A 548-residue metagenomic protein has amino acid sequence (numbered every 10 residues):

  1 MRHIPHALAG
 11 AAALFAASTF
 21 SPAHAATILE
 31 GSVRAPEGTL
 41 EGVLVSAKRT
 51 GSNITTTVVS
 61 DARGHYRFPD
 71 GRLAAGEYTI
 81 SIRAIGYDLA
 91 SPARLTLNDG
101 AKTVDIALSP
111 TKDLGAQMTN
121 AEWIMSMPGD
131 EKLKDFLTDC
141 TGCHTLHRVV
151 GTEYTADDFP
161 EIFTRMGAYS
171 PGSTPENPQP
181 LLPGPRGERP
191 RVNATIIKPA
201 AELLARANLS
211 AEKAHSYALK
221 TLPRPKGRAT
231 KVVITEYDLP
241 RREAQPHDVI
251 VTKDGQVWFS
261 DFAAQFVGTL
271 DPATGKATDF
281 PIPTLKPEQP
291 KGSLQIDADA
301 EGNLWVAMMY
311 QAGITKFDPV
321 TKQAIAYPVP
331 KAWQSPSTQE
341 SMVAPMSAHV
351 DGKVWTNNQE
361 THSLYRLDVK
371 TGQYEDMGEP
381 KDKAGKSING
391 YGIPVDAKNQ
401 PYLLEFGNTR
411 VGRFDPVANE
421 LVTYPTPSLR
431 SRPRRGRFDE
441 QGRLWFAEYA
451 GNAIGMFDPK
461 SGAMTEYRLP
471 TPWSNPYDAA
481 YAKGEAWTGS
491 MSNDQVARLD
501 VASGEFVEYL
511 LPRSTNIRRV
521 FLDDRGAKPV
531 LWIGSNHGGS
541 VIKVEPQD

Functional and structural regions predicted by a protein language model:
A35-G51, A75: Short, ordered, surface-exposed loop/turn motifs in non-cytosolic proteins
T39-E41, R67-E77, I85: Short Pro-Gly-centered beta-turn/loop motif in secreted/extracellular proteins
T50-R67: Short, acidic Ser/Thr/Gly-rich low-complexity loop/linker segments typical of extracellular and cell-surface proteins
S52-N53, A75-R94: A short, solvent-exposed loop/turn motif at the edges and junctions of modular extracellular/periplasmic domains
F136-H147, L204: The canonical Cys-X-X-Cys-His
R242-D254, L285-E301, A332-D351, D382-N399 (+3 more regions): Beta-rich, blade/repeat-based domains predominating in secreted/periplasmic proteins but also intracellular
V257-A263, L304-Y310, V354-E360, P401-G407 (+3 more regions): Conserved beta-strand positions in repeat-built beta-propeller and related beta-rich domains
L511-D548: Blade-level signature of beta-propeller repeat domains, shared across WD40, Kelch, NHL, RCC1 and BNR/Asp-box propellers
